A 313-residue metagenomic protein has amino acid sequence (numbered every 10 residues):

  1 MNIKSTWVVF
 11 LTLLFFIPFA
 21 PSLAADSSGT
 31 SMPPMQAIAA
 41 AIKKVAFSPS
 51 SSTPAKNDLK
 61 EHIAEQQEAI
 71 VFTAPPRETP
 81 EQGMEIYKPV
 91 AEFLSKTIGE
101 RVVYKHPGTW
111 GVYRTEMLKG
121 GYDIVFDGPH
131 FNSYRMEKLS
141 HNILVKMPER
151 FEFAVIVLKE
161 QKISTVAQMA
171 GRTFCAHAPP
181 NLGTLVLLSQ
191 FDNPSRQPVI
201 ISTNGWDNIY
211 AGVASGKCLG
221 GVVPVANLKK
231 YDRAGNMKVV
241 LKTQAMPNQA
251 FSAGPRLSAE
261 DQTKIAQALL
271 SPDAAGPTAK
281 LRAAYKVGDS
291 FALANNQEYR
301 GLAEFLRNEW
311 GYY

Functional and structural regions predicted by a protein language model:
N2-I3, L11, F19-V112, L118-G120 (+1 more regions): N-terminal hydrophobic or amphipathic helices and topogenic motifs
Q67, T73-S95, H130, E152-A211 (+2 more regions): Bilobed "Venus flytrap"/periplasmic-binding protein-like clamshell domains and structurally analogous long
V71-R77, E149-V157, R233-D273, A283-E309: Periplasmic-binding protein-like
I86, V90, T109, Y113 (+10 more regions): Stable alpha-helical elements in mature extracytoplasmic
S95, G99, L118, D192 (+3 more regions): Sec-exported extracytoplasmic/periplasmic mature domains
Y104-T115, V199-A211, M246-P247: Short helix-initiation/N-cap motifs at beta->coil->alpha
P107, G111-Q168: Acidic, polar ligand-binding/catalytic clefts
F126-K138, G212-M237: A ligand-binding cleft/hinge motif common to bilobed small-molecule-binding domains
